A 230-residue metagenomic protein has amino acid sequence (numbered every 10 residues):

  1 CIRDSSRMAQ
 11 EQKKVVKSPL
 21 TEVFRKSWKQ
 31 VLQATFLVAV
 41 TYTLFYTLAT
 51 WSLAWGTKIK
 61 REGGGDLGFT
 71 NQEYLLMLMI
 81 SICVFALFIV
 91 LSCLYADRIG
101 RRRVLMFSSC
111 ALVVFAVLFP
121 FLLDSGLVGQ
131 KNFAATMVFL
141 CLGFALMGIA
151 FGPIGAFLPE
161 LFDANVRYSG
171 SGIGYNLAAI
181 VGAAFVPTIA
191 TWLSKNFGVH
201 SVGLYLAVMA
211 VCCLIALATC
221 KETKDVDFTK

Functional and structural regions predicted by a protein language model:
C1-S5: Conserved small/polar residues in nucleotide/adenosyl-binding loops
W28-F85, G182-V186: Extracytoplasmic gate region of multi-pass secondary transporters
I89-R101: Helix-to-loop junctions at the C-terminal end of transmembrane segments in multipass secondary transporters
R98-C110: Cytoplasmic membrane-interface "Motif A"-like loop-to-helix N-cap segments of 12-TM Major Facilitator Superfamily
C110-G129: C-terminal ends and interior cores of transmembrane alpha-helices in multi-pass membrane transporters/permeases
F157, M209-K230: Multi-pass alpha-helical transporter architecture, strongest for 12-TM Major Facilitator/SLC carriers used
A164-S194: A late C-terminal transmembrane helix in Major Facilitator Superfamily
A190-V208: A membrane-interface helix-boundary motif in multi-pass transporters
